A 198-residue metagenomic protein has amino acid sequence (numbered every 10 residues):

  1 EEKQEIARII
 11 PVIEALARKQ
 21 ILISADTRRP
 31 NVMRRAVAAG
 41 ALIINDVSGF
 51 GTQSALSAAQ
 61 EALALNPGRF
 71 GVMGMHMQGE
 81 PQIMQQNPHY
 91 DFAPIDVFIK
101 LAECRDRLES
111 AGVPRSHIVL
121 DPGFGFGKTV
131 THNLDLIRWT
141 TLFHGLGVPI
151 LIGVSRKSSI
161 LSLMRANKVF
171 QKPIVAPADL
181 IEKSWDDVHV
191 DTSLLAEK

Functional and structural regions predicted by a protein language model:
E1-L22, R28-N31, V37-A38, L42-R107 (+2 more regions): Active-site-adjacent loop and "lid" segments of alpha/beta metabolic enzymes
P114-H117: Short acidic capping loops at alpha-helix termini that bridge into adjacent secondary structure
F124: Active-site metal-binding loops of divalent metal-dependent hydrolases
